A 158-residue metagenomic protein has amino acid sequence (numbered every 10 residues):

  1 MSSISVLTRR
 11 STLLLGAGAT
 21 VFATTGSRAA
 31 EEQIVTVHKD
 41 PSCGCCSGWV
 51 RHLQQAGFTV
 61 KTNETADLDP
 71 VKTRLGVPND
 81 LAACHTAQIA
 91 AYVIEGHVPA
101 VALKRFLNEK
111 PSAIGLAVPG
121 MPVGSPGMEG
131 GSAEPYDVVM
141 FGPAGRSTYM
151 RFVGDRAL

Functional and structural regions predicted by a protein language model:
M1-A19: N-terminal secretory signal peptides and thylakoid transit peptides that target proteins across membranes
T25-A29: Sec/Tat signal peptide C-region and signal peptidase I cleavage site
Q33-G48: Local sequence-structure signature of Cys/Sec-based thiol-disulfide redox active-site neighborhoods
I34-V35, F58-T59, A90-V93: Short active-site oxyanion
S42, W49, E64-D67, P99-L103: Stable alpha-helical elements in mature extracytoplasmic
R51-T62: Conserved helix-turn-beta segment immediately C-terminal to the redox Cys motif in thioredoxin-like folds
V60-V71, L81, I89: Thiol-based oxidoreductase modules, predominantly thioredoxin-like and allied folds used for disulfide exchange
R74, D80-L158: Thiol/selenol-based redox catalytic cores and closely related redox-interacting motifs
